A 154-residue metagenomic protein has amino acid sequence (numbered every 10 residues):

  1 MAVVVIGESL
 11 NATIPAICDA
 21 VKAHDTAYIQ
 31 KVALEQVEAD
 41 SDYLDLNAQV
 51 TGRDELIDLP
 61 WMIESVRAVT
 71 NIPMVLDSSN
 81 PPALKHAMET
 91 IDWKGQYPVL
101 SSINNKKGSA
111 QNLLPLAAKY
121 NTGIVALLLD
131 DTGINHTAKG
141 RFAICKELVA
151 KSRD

Functional and structural regions predicted by a protein language model:
M1-D25, W93-K94, N121-N135: N-terminal small/glycine-rich loop or linker at the start of catalytic domains across soluble metabolic enzymes
M1-V3, D40-D42, T70-P73, K94-P98 (+1 more regions): Short, well-ordered coil/turn segments that N-cap beta-strands
L10, A20-V21, Y28, A33 (+2 more regions): Catalytic-site microenvironment of enzymes that process N-acetyl-hexosamine-containing cell-wall polysaccharides
V21-H24, Y28, D54-W61, H136-I144: Alpha-helix N-cap and loop-to-helix initiation/capping positions
Q36, A87: Conserved, mostly hydrophobic/aromatic
V37-V75: Glycine-rich, proline-tolerant flexible connector loops at the mouths of alpha/beta enzymes
D45-T51, I72-N80, Y97-K107, L128: Catalytic beta/alpha-barrel core
K106-D154: Conserved anion-binding
